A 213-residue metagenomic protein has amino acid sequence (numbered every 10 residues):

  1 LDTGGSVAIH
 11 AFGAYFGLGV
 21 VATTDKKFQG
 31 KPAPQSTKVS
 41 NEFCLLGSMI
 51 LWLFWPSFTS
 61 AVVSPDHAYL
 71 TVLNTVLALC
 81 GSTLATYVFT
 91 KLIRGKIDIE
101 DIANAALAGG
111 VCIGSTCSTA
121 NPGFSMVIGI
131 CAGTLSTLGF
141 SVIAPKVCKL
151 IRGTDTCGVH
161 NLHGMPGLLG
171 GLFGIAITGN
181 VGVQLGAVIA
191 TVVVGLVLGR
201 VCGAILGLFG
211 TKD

Functional and structural regions predicted by a protein language model:
L1-D213: Hydrophobic alpha-helical transmembrane bundles of multi-pass membrane proteins
